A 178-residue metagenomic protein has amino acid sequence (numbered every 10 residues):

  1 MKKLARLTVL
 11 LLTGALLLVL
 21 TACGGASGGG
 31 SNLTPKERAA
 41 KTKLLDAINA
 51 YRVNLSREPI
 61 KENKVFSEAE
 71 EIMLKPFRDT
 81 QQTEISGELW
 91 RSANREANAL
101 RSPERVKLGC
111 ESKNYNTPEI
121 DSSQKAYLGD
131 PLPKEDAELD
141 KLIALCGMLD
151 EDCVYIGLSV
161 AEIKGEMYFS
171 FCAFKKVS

Functional and structural regions predicted by a protein language model:
M1-L11: Bacterial N-terminal signal peptides that target proteins for export
L10-T13, P59: Enrichment for repetitive, rod-forming helical segments
T13, V53, K75, D79-Q82 (+3 more regions): Generic surface-pattern signal
V19-A22: C-terminal motif of bacterial Sec signal peptides marking the signal peptidase cleavage site
G24-S27: Bacterial signal peptide processing site
G29-S102, I156: Short, well-ordered surface patches within globular domains
R91-S178: A well-ordered secondary-structure block
